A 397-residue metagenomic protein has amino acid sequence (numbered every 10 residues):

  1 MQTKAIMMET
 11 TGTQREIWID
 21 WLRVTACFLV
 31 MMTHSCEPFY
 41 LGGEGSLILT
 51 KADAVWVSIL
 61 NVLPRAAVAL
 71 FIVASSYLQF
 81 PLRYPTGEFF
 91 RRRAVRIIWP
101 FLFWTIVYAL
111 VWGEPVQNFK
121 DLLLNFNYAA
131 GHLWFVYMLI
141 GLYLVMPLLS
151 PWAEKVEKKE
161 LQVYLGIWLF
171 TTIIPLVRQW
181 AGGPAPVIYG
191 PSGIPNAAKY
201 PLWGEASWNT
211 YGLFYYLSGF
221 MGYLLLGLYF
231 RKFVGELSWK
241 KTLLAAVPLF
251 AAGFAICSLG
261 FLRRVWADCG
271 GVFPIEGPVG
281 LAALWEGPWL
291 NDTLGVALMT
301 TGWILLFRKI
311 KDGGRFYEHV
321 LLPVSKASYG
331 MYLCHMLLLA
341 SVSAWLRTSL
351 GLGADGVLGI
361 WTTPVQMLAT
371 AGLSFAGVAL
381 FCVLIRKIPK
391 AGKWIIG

Functional and structural regions predicted by a protein language model:
Q2-G397: Alpha-helical transmembrane segments and their immediate juxtamembrane cytosolic regions
